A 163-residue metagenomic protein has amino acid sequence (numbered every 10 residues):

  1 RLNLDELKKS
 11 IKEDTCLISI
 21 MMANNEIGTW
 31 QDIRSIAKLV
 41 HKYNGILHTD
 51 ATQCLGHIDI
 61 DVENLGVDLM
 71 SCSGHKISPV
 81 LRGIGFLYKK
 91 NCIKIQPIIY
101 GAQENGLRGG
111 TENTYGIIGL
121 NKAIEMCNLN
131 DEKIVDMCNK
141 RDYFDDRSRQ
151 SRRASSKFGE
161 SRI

Functional and structural regions predicted by a protein language model:
R1-I163: Pyridoxal 5′-phosphate
